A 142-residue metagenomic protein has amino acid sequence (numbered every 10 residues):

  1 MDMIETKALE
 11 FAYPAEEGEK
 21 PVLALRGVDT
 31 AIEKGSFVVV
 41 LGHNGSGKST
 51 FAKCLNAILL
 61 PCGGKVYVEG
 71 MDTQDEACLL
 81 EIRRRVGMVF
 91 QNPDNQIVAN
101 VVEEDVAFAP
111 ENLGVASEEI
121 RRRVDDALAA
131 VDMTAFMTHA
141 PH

Functional and structural regions predicted by a protein language model:
M1-M3, A12-G27, V39, E76-C78 (+1 more regions): A short, flexible loop at the N-terminus of ABC-type nucleotide-binding domains that lies
L41-H43: The feature captures the beta-strand-to-loop junction immediately N-terminal to the Walker
N56: Helix-to-loop junction immediately C-terminal to a conserved catalytic motif
G64-Q74, I82: Conserved ABC transporter NBD signature motif
D94, N100-E111, R121, D125: Short helical segment in ABC ATPase nucleotide-binding domains corresponding to the A-loop/adjacent helical element
A99, E103, M137-A140: Signature (C-motif/LSGGQ) region and adjacent switch/coupling loops of ABC-type ATPase nucleotide-binding domains
E118-M137: Conserved ABC ATPase "signature" region
